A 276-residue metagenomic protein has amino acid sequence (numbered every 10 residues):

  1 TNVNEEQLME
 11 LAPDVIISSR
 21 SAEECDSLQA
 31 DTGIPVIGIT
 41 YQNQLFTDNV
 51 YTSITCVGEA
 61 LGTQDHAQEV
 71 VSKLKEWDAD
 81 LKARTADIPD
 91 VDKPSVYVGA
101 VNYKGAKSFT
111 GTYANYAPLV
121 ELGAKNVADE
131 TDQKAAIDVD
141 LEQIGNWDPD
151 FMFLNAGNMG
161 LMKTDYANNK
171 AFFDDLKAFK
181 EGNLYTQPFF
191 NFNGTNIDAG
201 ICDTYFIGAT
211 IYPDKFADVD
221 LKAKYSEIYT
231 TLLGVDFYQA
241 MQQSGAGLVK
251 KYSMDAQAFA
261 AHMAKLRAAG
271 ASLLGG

Functional and structural regions predicted by a protein language model:
T1-A60, I137-D175, K265-R267: Acidic/His-rich segments in extracytoplasmic proteins that coordinate ligands and/or metal ions
E24-D26, K104-K107, L161-M162, G194-T195: Short catalytic/ligand-binding loop motif for oxyanion handling, primarily in non-cytosolic enzymes, centered on
A30-K104, A128-E130, A136, T186-A246 (+1 more regions): Extracytoplasmic substrate-binding proteins
D31-P35, L122, K180: Short, structured coil segments at secondary-structure junctions
D87-D90, P118, Q143-N146, D175-K177 (+3 more regions): Short, conserved, surface-exposed binding loops centered on an aromatic residue
K107-A135: Alpha-helical, coiled-coil/dimerization segments enriched in small aliphatic residues
F151-I211: Active-site/pore-lining binding-face segments in mid-to-C-terminal subdomains
A268-G276: Short, low-complexity disordered leader/linker segments with a strong preference for bacterial N-terminal type II
